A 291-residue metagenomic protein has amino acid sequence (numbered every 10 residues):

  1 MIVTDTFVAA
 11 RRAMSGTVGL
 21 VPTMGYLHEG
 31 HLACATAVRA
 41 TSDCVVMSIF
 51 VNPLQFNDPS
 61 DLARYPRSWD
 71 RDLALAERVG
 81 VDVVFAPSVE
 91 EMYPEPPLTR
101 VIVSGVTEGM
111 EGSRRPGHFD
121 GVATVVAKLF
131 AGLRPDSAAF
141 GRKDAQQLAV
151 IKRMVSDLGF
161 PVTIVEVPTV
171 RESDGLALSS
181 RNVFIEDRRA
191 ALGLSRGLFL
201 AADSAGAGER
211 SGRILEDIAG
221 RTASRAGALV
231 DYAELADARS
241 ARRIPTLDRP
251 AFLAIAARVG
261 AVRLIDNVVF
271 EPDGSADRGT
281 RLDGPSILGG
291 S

Functional and structural regions predicted by a protein language model:
I2-A228, A236-S240, V268, G274 (+1 more regions): Nucleotidyltransferase catalytic core that binds NTPs
G220-R263: Acidic/histidine-rich
A254-A261, E271, L282-S291: Low-complexity, glycine/alanine/valine/leucine- and proline-rich hydrophobic stretches
